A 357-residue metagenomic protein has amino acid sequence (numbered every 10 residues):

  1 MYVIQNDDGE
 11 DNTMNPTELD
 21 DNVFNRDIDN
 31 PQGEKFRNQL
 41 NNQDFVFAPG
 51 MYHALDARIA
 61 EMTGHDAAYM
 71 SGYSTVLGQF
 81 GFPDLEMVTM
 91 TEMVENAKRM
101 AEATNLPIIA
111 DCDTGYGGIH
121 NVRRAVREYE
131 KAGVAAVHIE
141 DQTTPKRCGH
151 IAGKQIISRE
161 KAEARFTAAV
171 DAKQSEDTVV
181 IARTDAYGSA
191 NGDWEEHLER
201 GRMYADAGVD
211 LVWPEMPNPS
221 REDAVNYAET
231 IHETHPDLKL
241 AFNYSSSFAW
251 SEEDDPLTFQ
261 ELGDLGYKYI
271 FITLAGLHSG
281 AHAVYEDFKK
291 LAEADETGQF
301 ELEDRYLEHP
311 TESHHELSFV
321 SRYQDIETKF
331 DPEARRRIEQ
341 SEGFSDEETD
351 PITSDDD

Functional and structural regions predicted by a protein language model:
Y2-T13: Short, Lys/Arg-enriched N-terminal segments with co-localized hydrophobic residues within the first ~10-30 amino acids
N6-D7, T234, K329, D355: Compositionally biased, intrinsically disordered low-complexity segments
N15-N30, F36, A275-D357: Extended, intrinsically disordered, low-complexity segments
D27-Q39, V46-I108, C112-S245, E252-K268 (+1 more regions): Alpha/beta enzyme core
N41-D44, T273: Short glycine-enriched loop/turn motifs at secondary-structure junctions
F45-V46, T297: A general structural signal for well-ordered secondary-structure junctions
C112, I272-L277: Short acidic/histidine-rich active-site segments
S247-W250, G276-H278: Short Gly/Pro-enriched loop/turn and capping motifs at secondary-structure junctions
